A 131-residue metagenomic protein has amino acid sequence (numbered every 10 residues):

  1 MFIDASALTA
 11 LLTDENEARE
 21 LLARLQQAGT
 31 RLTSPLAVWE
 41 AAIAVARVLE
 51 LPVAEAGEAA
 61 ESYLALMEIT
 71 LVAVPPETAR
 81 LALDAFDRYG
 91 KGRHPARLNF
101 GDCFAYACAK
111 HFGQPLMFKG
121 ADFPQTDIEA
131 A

Functional and structural regions predicted by a protein language model:
M1-A37, V48-S62: Short, well-structured N-terminal submotif of metal-dependent ribonuclease cores
L11-L12, A44, T126: Residues that scaffold the ATP/ADP-binding catalytic core of kinase and kinase-like folds
E20-R24, S62-L66, F86-G92: Glycine/charged-rich beta-loop-alpha catalytic/anionic-binding loops adjacent to active sites
A28-R31, M67-T70, Q114: Short active-site oxyanion
I43-R47, K110: Short glycine/serine- and small hydrophobic-enriched flexible loop segments
T70-P115: Active-site neighborhoods of divalent-metal-dependent phosphate/nucleic-acid chemistry enzymes
Y106-A131: Acidic, PIN/NYN-like endoribonuclease modules and their adjacent C-terminal/linker elements
